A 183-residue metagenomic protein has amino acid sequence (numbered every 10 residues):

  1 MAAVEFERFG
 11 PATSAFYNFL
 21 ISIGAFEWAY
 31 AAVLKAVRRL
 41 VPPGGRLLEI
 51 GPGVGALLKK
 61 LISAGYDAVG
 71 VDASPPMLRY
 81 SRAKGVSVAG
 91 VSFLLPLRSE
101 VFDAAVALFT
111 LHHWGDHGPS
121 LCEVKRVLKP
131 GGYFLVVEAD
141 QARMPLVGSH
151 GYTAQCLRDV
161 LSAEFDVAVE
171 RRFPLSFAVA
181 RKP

Functional and structural regions predicted by a protein language model:
M1-V41, A142-R143: Conserved class I S-adenosyl-L-methionine
G44-G53: Conserved class I S-adenosyl-L-methionine
V54-L94: Class I SAM-dependent methyltransferase SAM/SAH-binding core
F93-A104: A short acidic, Gly/Pro-enriched loop at the edge of an enzyme's catalytic core that lines a small-molecule cofactor
A104-D116: A short SAM/SAH-binding and catalytic strip from SAM-dependent methyltransferases
G118-P130: A short glycine-rich, Lys/Arg-flanked "PGG" loop and its adjoining helix->strand segment in the class I
L135-C156: Conserved class I S-adenosyl-L-methionine
D166, R171-P183: Core SAM-dependent methyltransferase catalytic element
